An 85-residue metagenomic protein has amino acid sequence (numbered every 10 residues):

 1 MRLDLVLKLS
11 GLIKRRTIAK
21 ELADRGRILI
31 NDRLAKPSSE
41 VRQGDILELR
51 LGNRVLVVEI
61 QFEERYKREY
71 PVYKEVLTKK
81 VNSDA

Functional and structural regions predicted by a protein language model:
M1-G11: Extended boundary segments
L3-L5, R16-E21, R27-A85: Strongly charged
